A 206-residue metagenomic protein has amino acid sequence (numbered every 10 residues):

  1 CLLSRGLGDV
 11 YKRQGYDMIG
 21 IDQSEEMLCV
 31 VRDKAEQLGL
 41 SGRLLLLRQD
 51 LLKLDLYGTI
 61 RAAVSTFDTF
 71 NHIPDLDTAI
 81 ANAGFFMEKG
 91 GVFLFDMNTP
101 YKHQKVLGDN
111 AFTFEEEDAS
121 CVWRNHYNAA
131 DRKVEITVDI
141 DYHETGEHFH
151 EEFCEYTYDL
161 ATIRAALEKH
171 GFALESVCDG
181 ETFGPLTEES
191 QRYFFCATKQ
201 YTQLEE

Functional and structural regions predicted by a protein language model:
C1-G8: Single conserved hydrophobic/aromatic residue that forms the stacking wall/gate of nucleotide- or nucleobase-binding
D9-K53: Class I SAM-dependent methyltransferase SAM/SAH-binding core
L52-A63: A short acidic, Gly/Pro-enriched loop at the edge of an enzyme's catalytic core that lines a small-molecule cofactor
I60, R132-V134, E188-Y193: A short, glycine/Asx- and small/polar-enriched loop/turn that sits immediately N-terminal to a beta-strand
N71-H72: A short His-aromatic
D77-V92: A short glycine-rich, Lys/Arg-flanked "PGG" loop and its adjoining helix->strand segment in the class I
L94-A166: SAM-dependent methyltransferase
Y158-E206: C-terminal lobe and adjacent flexible extensions of AdoMet/dcAdoMet transferase-like proteins
